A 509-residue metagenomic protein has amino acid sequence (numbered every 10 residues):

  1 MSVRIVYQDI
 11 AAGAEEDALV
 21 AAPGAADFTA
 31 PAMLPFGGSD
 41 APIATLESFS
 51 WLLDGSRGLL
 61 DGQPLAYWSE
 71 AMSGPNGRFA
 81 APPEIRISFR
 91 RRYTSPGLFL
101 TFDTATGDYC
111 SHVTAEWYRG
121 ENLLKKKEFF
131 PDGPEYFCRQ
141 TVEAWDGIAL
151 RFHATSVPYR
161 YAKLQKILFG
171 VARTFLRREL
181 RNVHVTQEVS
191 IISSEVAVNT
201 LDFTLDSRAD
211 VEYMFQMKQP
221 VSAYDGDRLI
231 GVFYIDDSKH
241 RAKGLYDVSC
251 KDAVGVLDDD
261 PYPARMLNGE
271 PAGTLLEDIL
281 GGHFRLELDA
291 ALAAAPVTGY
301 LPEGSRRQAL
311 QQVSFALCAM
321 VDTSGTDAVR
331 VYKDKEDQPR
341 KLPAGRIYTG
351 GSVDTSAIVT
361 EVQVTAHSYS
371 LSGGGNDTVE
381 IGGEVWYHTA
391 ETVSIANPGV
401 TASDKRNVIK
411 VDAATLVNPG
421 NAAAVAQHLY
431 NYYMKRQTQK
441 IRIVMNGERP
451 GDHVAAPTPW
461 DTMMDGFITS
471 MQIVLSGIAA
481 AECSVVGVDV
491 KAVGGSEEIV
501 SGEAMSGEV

Functional and structural regions predicted by a protein language model:
M1-D61, I87-R90, T94-G97, D108 (+6 more regions): Acidic, small/polar-enriched beta strand-loop surface segments
M1-M266, F315-C318: Assembly/oligomerization scaffold segments
G24, E179-R181, Y213, P271 (+4 more regions): Short amphipathic alpha-helical segments
E121, D227, A290-L292, D337 (+1 more regions): Intrinsic-disorder/low-complexity loop/linker signature
E135-G147, V256-E277, E287-Q312, Q338-L342 (+1 more regions): Short acidic/polar beta-strand-loop edge motifs in secreted extracellular and Gram-negative envelope-associated
L176-R177, V183-T186, N268-L292, R306 (+1 more regions): Intrinsically disordered, low-complexity terminal/linker regions enriched in Pro/Ser/Gly and acidic residues
F203, C250, P263-E287, L301-G325 (+3 more regions): Amphipathic, non-transmembrane alpha-helical segments in extracytoplasmic/periplasmic proteins
D227-L229, F284, W460-M464: Short acidic/polar mixed-charge low-complexity motifs
